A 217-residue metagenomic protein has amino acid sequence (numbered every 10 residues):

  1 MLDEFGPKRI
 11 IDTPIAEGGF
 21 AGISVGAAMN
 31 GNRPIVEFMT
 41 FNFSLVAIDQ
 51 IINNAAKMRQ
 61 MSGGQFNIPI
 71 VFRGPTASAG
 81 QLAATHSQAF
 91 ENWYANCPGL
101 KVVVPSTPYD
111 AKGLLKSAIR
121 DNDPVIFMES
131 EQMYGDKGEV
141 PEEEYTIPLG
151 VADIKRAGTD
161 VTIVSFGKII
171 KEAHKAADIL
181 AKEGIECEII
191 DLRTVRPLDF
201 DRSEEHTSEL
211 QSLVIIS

Functional and structural regions predicted by a protein language model:
M1-P124, M128: Thiamine diphosphate
D3-E4, Q65-V71, A79-Q81, E131-E204 (+1 more regions): Thiamine diphosphate
I10, A152-K155, I216: Generic preference for hydrophobic/aromatic residues in regular secondary structure cores
T13, Y145, S212-V214: Residue-level marker of intrinsically disordered, low-complexity segments enriched for small/polar residues
E17, Y109, Y134, T194-R196 (+1 more regions): Residue-level detector of flexible, active-site-proximal loop/helix-junction positions within diverse enzyme catalytic
M128-E131, S212: Short, cationic motifs built from Arg/Lys/His that form the positively charged side of catalytic pockets
E205-S217: Single conserved hydrophobic/aromatic residue that forms the stacking wall/gate of nucleotide- or nucleobase-binding
